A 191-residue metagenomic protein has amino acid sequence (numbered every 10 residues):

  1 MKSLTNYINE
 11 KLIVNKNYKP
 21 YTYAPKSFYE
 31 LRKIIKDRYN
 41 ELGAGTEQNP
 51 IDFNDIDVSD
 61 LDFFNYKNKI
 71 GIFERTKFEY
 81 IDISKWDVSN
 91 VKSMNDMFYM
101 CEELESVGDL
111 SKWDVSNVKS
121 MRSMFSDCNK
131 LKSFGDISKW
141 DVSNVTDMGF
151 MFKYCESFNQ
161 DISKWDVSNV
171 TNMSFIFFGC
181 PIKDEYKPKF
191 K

Functional and structural regions predicted by a protein language model:
K2-K191: Negatively charged
